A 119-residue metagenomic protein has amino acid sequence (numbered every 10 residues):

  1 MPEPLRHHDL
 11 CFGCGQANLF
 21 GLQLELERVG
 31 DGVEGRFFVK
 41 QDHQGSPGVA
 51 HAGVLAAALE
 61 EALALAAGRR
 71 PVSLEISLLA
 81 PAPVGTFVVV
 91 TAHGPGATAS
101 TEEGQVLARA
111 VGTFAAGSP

Functional and structural regions predicted by a protein language model:
M1-E3, S73, A82-V84, H93-P119: HotDog/MaoC-like acyl-thioester-processing domains
M1-R36: Non-catalytic linker/capping segments at the edges of enzyme domains
G21, G30-E34, S73, F87-V89 (+1 more regions): Intrinsic-disorder/low-complexity, polar/charged segments enriched in Ser/Thr/Lys/Arg/Asp/Glu/Gln
E27-V29, L79, A115: A structural detector for beta-sheet-dominated domains
R36-D42, A99-G104: Secondary-structure transition/turn motif
F37-V39, L78, A116: Hydrophobic residues in beta-strands and at strand termini
V39-A52: Short histidine-centered catalytic/ligand-binding loop motif
A50, V54-H93: Hydrophobic beta-strand-centered segment that forms part of the acyl-chain substrate-binding groove
